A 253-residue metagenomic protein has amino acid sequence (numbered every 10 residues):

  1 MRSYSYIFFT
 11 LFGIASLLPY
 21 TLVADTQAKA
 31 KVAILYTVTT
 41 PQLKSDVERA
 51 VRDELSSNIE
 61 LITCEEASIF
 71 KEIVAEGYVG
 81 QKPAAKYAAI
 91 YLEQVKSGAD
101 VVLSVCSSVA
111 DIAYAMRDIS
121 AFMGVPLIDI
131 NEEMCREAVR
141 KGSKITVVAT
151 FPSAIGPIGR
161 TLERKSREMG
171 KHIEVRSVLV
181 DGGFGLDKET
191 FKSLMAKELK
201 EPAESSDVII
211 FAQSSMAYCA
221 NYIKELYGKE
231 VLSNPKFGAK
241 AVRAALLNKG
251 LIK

Functional and structural regions predicted by a protein language model:
M1-F8: Bacterial N-terminal signal peptides that target proteins for export
F8-P19: Bacterial N-terminal signal peptides
Y20, A24-K253: Non-catalytic structural scaffold of enzyme domains
